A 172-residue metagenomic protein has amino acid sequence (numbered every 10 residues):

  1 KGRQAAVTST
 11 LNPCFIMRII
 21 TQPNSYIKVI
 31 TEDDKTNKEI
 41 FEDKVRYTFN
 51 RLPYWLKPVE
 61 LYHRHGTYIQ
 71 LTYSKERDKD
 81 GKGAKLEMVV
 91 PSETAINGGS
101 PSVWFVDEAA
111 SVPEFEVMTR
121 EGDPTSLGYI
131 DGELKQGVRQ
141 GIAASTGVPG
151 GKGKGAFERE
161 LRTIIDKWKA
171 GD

Functional and structural regions predicted by a protein language model:
K1-D172: Phosphate/NTP-binding elements of NTP-utilizing enzymes
